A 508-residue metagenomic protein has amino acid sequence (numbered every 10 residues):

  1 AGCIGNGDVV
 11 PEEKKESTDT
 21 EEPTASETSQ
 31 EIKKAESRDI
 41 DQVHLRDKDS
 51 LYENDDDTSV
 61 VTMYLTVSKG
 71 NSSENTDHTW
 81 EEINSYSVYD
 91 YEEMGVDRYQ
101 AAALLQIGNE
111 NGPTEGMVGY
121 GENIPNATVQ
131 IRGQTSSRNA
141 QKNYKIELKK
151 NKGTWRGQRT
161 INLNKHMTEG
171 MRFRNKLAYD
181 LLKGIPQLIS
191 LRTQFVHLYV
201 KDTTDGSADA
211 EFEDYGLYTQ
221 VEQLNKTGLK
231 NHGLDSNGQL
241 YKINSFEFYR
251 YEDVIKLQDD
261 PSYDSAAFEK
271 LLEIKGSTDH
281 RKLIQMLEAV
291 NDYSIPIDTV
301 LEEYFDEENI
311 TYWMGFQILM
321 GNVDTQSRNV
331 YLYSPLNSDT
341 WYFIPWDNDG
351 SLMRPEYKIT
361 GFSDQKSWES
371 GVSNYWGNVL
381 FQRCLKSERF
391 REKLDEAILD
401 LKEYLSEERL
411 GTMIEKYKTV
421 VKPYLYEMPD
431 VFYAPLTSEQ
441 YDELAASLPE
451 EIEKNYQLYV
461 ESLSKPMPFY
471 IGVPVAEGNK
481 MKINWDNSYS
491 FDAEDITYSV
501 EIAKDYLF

Functional and structural regions predicted by a protein language model:
A1-I4: Secretory targeting signatures
K15, E27-L177: Conserved NTP-binding catalytic cores of kinases and kinase-like/nucleotidyltransferase enzymes across multiple kinase
S73, N139-A140, L271-L272, G276-I284 (+2 more regions): Middle-to-C-terminal accessory/interaction subdomains
N75-H78, E115-V118, G157-Q158, R174-N175 (+5 more regions): Short, solvent-exposed loop/turn and secondary-structure capping segments
Y144-E147, I161-K165, R172, H197 (+7 more regions): Structural recognition of the beta-strand scaffold that forms the well-ordered cores of secreted hydrolase catalytic
E147-K152, K165-M167, L188-L191, A208-G315 (+1 more regions): Internal "kinase-insert"/substrate-recognition segments embedded within catalytic cores of ATP-dependent enzymes
G170-T203: A conserved helix-loop-beta module that forms one wall/lid of the active-site cleft in ATP-utilizing catalytic domains
T497-F508: Recognizes extended acidic, P/S/T-rich segments that occur within or adjacent to Ig-like beta-sandwich modules
